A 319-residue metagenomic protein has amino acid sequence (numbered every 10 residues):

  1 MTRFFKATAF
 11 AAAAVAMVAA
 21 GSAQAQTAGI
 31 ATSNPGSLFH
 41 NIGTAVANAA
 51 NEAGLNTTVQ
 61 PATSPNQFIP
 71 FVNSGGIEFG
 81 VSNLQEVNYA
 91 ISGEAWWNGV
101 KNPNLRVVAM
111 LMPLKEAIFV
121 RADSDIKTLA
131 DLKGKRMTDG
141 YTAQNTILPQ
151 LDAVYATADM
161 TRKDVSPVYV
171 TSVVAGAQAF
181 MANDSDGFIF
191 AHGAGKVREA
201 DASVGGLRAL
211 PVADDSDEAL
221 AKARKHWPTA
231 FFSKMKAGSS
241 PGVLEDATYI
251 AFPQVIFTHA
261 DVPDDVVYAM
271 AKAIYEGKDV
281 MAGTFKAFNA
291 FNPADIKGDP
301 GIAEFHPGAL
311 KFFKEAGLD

Functional and structural regions predicted by a protein language model:
M1-A11: Bacterial N-terminal signal peptides that target proteins for export
A11-A13, A23: Cleavable N-terminal signal peptides
V18-A25: Sec/Tat signal peptide C-region and signal peptidase I cleavage site
Q26, A182-N183, H192-A209, D214-D215 (+3 more regions): An extracytoplasmic/periplasmic, membrane-proximal ligand-sensing/linker region
Q26-T58, L114-A182, D299, A303-G308: Bilobed "Venus flytrap"/periplasmic-binding protein-like clamshell domains and structurally analogous long
L38-N73, F79, N83, V243-L244: Extracytoplasmic small-molecule ligand-binding "clamshell" domains of the periplasmic binding protein/Venus flytrap
L84-E86, E94-W96, P103, A122-S124 (+3 more regions): Pocket-lining segment of extracytoplasmic ligand-binding domains
G134-A153, W227-A269, I274-A290, K297-G298: Ligand-binding clefts/hinges and TM-proximal coupling segments of bilobed small-molecule sensing domains
